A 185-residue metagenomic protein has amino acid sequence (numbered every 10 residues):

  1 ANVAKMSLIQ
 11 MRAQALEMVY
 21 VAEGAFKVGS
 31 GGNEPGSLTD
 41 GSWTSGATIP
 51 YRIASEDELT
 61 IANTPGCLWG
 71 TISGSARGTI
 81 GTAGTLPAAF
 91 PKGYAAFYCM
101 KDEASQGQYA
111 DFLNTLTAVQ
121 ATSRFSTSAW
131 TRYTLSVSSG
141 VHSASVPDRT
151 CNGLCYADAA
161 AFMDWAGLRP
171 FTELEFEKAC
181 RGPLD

Functional and structural regions predicted by a protein language model:
A1, G29-E175, A179-L184: Active-site microenvironments of metalloenzymes and redox enzymes
A1-A25, G32: Acidic, Ser/Thr/Gly/Pro-rich low-complexity segments and short DxT(G/T)-type signature motifs
